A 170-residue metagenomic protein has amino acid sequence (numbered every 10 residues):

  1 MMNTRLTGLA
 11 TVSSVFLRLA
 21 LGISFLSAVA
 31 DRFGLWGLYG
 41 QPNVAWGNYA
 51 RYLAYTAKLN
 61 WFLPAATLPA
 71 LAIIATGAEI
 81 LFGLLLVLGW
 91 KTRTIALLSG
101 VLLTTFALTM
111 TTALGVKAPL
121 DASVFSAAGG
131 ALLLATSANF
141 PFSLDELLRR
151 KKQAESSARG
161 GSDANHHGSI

Functional and structural regions predicted by a protein language model:
M1-R51, K58-W61, A65-L81, L88-I170: Extended, low-polarity transmembrane helix blocks
